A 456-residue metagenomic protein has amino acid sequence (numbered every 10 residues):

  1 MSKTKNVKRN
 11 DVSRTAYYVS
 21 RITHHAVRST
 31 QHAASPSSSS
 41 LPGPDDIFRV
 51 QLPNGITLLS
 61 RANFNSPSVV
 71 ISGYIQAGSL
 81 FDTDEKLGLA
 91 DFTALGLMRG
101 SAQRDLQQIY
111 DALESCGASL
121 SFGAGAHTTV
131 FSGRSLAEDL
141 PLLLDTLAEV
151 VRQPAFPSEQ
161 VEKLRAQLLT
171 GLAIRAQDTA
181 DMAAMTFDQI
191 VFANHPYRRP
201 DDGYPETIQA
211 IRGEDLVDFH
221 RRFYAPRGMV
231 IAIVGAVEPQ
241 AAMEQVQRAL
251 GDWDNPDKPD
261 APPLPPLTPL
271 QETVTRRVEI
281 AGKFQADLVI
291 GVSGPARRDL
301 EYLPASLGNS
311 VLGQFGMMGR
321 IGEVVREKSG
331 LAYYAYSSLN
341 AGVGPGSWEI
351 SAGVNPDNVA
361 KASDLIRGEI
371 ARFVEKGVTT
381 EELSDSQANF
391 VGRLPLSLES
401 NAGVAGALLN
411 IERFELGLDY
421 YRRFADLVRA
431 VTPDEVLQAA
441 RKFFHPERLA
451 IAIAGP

Functional and structural regions predicted by a protein language model:
T4, T15-A16, T23, T30: Intrinsic disorder/low-complexity segments
K5-R9, S29-D84, R99-P141, E162 (+7 more regions): Non-catalytic beta-strand/loop surface segments
G88-S101: Active-site SXXK
E149-F156, A249-D257, G368-G377: A common structural junction motif
A236: Carbohydrate-associated surface elements
